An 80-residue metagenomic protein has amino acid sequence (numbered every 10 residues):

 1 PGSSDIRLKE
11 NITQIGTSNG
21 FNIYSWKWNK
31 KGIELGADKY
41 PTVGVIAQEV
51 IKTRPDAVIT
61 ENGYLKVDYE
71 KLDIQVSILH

Functional and structural regions predicted by a protein language model:
P1-H80: C-terminal intramolecular chaperone/autoprocessing and neck/assembly modules of extracellular spikes and adhesins
